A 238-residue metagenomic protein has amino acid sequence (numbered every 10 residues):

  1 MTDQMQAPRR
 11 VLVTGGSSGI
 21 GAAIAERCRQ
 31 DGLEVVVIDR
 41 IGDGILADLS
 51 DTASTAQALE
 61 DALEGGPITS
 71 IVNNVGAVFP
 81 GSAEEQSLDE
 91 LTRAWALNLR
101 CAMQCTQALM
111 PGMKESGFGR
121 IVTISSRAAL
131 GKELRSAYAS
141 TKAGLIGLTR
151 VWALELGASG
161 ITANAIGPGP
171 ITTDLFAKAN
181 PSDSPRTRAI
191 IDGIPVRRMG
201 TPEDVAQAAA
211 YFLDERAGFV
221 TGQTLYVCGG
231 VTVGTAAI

Functional and structural regions predicted by a protein language model:
T2, A210, T221-I238: Short C-terminal tail/terminal secondary-structure segment of NAD(P)H-dependent dehydrogenase/reductase domains
S17-S18: Conserved glycine-rich cofactor-binding loop
N74-P80, G230: Conserved NAD(P)H cofactor-binding loop of Rossmann-fold oxidoreductase domains
S82-A83, S87-W95, R186, I190: Substrate-binding pocket helix/loop in short-chain dehydrogenase/reductase
Q86, R127, K132-S140, V151: Active-site loop-to-helix junction immediately N-terminal to the catalytic Tyr of the SDR YXXXK motif in Rossmann-fold
T106, T141, T149: Active-site helix of classical SDR
P111, L154-A158, G218: Alpha-helical segment proximal to the catalytic Tyr-Lys
